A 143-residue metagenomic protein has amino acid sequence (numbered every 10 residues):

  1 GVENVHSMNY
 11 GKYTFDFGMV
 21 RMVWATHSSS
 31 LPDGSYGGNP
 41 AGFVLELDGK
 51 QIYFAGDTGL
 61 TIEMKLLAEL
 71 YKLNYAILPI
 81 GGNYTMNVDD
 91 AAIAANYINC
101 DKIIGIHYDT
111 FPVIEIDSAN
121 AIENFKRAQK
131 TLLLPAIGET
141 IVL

Functional and structural regions predicted by a protein language model:
G1-N4, I77: Short, charged, low-hydrophobicity "junction" segments
N4-K12, A92, N96-L143: Binuclear metal-ion centers of metallo-dependent hydrolases, dominated by the metallo-beta-lactamase
S7-E69, I137-L143: Core dinuclear metal-dependent hydrolase active-site scaffold
T14-G18, G49, G82-T85, R127-T131: Generic structural signal for short, solvent-exposed loop/turn connectors between secondary structure elements
V20, D57, A76, I103 (+1 more regions): Divalent metal-coordination and catalytic microenvironments
A41, L45-I98, I106-E115: Metallo-beta-lactamase
